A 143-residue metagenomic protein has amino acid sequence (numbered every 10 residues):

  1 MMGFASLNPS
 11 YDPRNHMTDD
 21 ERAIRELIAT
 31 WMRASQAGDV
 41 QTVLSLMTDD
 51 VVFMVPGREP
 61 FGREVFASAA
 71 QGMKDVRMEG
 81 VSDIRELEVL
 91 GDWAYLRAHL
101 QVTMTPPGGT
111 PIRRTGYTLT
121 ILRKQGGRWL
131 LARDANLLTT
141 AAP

Functional and structural regions predicted by a protein language model:
M2-G3: Targeting/processing segments of secretory and organellar proteins
L7, Y11-D49, A142-P143: Short, low-complexity N-terminal intrinsically disordered segments enriched in polar/charged residues
E21-R22, L27, V40-L90, R113: A solvent-exposed, acidic/Ser-Thr-rich amphipathic alpha-helical stretch
G91-V102: A short hydrophobic beta-strand element
V102-P106, L122: Beta-strand elements of well-folded, non-transmembrane domains
T115-A142: Short beta-strand edge/turn micro-motifs at domain boundaries
